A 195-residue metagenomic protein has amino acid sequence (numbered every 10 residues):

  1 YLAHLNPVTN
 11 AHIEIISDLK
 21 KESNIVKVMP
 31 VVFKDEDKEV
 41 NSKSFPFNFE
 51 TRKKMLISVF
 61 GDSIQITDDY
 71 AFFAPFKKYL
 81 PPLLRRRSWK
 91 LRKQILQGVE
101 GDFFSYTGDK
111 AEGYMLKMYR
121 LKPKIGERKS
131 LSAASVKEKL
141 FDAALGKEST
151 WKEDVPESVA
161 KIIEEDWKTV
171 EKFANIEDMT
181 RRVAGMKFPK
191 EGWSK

Functional and structural regions predicted by a protein language model:
Y1-K195: Nucleotidyltransferase catalytic core that binds NTPs
